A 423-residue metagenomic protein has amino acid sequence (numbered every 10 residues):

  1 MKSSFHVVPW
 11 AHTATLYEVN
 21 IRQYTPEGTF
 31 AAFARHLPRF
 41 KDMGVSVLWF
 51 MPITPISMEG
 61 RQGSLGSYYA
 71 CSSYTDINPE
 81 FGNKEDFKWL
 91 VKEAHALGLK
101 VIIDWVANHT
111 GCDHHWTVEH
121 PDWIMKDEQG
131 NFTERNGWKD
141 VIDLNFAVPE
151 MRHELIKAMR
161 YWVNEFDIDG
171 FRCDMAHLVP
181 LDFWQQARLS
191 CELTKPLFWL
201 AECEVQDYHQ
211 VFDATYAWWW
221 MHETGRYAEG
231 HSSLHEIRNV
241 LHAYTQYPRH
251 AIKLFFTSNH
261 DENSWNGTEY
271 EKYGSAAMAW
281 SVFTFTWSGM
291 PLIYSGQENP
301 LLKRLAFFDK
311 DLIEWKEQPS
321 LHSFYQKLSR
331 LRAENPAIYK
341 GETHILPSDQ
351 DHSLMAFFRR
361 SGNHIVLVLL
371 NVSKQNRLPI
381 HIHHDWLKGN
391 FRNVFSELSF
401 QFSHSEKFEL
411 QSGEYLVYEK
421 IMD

Functional and structural regions predicted by a protein language model:
M1-W49, P55, K88-E93, I237 (+4 more regions): Carbohydrate-interacting/catalytic domains
K2-L16, R22-G28, R35-S46, P52-F166 (+1 more regions): Substrate-binding/active-site clefts of carbohydrate-active enzymes
T15-Y17, L48-F50, V101-I103, F171 (+3 more regions): Hydrophobic faces of well-ordered beta-strands that scaffold small-molecule active sites in alpha/beta enzyme cores
I21-T25, T54, N78, A107 (+5 more regions): Short, flexible loop/turn elements at secondary-structure junctions
T29-A32, G82-D86, E150-L155, V179 (+5 more regions): Soluble or luminal CAZymes and related metallo-dependent hydrolases
W49-Q62, D104-D113, D174-P180, E202-Q206 (+2 more regions): Short, solvent-exposed turn/loop segments enriched in Gly/Ser/Thr/Pro and often Arg
N164, D174-K253, F283, L302-K327 (+4 more regions): Active-site-proximal helices and loops of the catalytic beta/alpha 8
P248-K272: Active-site clefts of carbohydrate-active enzymes
